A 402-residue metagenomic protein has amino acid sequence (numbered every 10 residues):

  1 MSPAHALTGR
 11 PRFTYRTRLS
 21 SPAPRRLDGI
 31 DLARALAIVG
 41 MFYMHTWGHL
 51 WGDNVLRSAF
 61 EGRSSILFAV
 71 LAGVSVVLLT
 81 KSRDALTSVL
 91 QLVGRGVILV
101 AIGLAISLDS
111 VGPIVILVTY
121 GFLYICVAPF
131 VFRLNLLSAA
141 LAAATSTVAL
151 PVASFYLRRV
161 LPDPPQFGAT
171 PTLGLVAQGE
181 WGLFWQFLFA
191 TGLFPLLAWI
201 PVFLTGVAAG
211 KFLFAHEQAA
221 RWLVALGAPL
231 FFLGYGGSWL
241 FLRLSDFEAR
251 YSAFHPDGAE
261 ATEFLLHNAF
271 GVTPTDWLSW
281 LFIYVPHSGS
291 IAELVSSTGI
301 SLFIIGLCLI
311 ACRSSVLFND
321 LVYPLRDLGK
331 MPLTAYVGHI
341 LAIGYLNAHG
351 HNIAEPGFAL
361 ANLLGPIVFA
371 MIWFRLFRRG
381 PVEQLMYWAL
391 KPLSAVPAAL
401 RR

Functional and structural regions predicted by a protein language model:
S2-R402: Alpha-helical transmembrane segments and their immediate juxtamembrane cytosolic regions
